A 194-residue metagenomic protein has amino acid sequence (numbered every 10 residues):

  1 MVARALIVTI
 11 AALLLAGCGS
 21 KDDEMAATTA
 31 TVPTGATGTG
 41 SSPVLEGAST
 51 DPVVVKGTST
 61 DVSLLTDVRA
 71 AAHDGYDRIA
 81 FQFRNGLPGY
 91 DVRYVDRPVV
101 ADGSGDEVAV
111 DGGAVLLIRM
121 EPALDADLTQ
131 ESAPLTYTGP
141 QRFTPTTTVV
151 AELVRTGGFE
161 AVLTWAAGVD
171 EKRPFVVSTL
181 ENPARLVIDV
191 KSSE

Functional and structural regions predicted by a protein language model:
M1-I7: Bacterial N-terminal signal peptides that target proteins for export
L14-G17: C-terminal motif of bacterial Sec signal peptides marking the signal peptidase cleavage site
G19-E194: Signal-peptide-cleaved, periplasmic/extracellular N-terminal interaction regions immediately downstream of the signal
